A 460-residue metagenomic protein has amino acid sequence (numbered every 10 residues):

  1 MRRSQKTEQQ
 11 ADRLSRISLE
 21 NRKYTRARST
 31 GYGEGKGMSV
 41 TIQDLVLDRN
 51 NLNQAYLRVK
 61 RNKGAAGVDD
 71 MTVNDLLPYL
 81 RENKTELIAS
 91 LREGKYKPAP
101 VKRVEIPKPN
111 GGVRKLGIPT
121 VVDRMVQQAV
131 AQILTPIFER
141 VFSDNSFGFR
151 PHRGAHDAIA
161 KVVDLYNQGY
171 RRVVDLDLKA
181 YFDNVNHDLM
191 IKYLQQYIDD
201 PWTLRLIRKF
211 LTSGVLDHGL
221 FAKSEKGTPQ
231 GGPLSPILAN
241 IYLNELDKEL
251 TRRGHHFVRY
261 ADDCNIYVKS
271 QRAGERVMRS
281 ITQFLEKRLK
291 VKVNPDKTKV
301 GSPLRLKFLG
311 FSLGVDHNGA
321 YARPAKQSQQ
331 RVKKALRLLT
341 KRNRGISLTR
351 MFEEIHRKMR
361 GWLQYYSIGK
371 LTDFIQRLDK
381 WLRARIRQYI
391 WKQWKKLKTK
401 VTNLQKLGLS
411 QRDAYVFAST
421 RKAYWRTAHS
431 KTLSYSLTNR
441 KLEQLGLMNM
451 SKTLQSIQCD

Functional and structural regions predicted by a protein language model:
M1-R81: Non-catalytic, polymerase-adjacent accessory regions of viral genome-replication enzymes
L47-N50, P100-V104, P109, L211 (+1 more regions): Core structural elements
L80, K84, L378-I386: Short amphipathic alpha-helical coiled-coil/interface segments
S90-E105, P109, V141-R305: Conserved polymerase palm-domain catalytic core
T212, R288-E354, K358-R360: A conserved non-catalytic segment of reverse transcriptases and RNA-directed RNA polymerases corresponding to the late
K223-K226, R337-R350, G361-I375, W394: Short, solvent-exposed helix-loop connector elements
K297-L306, E354-K358, I375-R383, K398-L407: A glycine-rich phosphate-binding loop feature that marks nucleotide/adenosyl-phosphate handling sites
W394-D460: Extended C-terminal regions of large enzymes
